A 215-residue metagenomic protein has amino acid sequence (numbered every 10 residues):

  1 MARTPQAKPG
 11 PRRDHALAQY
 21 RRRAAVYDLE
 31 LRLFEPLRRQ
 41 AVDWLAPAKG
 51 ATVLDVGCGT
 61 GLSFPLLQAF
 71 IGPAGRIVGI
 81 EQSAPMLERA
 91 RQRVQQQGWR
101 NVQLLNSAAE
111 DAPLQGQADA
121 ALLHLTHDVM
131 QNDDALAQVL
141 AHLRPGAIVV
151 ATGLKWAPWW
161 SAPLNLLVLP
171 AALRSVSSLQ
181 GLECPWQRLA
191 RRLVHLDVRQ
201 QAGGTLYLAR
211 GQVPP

Functional and structural regions predicted by a protein language model:
A2-A46, N165-A172: Conserved class I S-adenosyl-L-methionine
L54-V56, T60-E110: Class I SAM-dependent methyltransferase SAM/SAH-binding core
G72, M130-Q131, L143-R144: Helix-to-beta-strand junctions that scaffold the AdoMet/dcAdoMet cofactor pocket in Class I SAM-dependent enzymes
E110-A121: A short acidic, Gly/Pro-enriched loop at the edge of an enzyme's catalytic core that lines a small-molecule cofactor
A120-D133: A short SAM/SAH-binding and catalytic strip from SAM-dependent methyltransferases
A135-P145: A short glycine-rich, Lys/Arg-flanked "PGG" loop and its adjoining helix->strand segment in the class I
G146-L154: Conserved beta-strand signature within the Rossmann-like core of class I S-adenosyl-L-methionine
V176-R192: Short alpha-helix
